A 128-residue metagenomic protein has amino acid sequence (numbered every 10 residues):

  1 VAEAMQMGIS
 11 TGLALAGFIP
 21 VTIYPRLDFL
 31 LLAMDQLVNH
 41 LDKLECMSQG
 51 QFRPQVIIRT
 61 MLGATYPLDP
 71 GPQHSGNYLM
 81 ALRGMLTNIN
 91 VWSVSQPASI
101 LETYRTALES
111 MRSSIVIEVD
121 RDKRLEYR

Functional and structural regions predicted by a protein language model:
A2-M5, T11-R128: Conserved thiamine diphosphate
